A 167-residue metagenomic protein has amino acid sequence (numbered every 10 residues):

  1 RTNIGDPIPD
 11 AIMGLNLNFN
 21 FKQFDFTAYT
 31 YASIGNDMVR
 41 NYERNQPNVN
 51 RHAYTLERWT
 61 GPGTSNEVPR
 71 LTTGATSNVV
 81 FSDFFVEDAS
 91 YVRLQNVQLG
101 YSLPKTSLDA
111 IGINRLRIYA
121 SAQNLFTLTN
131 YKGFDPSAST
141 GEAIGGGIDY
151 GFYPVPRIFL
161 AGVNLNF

Functional and structural regions predicted by a protein language model:
R1-N3, S82-V86, G146-G151: Extracellular loop and loop/strand-boundary signature of outer-membrane beta-barrel proteins
A11-M13, K22-F24, S90, G112-L116 (+1 more regions): Outer-envelope beta-barrel architecture signal
G14-N16, N96-G100, L160-G162: Membrane-embedded beta-strand positions in outer-membrane beta-barrel channels/transporters
N20, Y31-S33, S121-L125, N166: Outer-membrane beta-barrel pore domains and translocons
Q23-T27, T106-S107: Repeated loop/turn-to-beta-strand initiation elements of outer-membrane beta-barrel proteins
A28, I118-A120, V163: Membrane-embedded beta-strand positions of outer-membrane beta-barrel proteins
S33-R117, S121-Q123: Extracytoplasmic gating/loop element in the C-terminal half of outer-membrane beta-barrel translocons and assembly
L56, S77-V79, T129-F167: C-terminal beta-signal and terminal closure region of outer-membrane beta-barrel proteins
